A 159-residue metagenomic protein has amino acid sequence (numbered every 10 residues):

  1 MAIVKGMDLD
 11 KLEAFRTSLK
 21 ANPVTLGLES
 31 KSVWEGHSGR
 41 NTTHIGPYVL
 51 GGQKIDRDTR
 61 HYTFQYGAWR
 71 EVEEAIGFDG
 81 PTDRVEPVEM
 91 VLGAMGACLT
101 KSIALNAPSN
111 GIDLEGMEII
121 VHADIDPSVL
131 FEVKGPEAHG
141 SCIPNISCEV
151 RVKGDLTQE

Functional and structural regions predicted by a protein language model:
M1-G93, I103-E159: Extended beta-strand/beta-hairpin segments
